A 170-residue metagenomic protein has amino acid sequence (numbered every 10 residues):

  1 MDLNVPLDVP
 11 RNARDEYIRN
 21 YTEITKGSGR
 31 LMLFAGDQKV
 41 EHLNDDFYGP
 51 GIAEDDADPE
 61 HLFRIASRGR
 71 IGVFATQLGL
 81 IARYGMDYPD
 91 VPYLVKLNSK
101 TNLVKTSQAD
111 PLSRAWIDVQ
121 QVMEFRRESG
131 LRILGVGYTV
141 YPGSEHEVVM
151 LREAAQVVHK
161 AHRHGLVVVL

Functional and structural regions predicted by a protein language model:
M1-R11, G36, N44-I71: Basic, amphipathic N-terminal segments that precede the first structured/catalytic domain
M1-V40, M86-D90: N-terminal amphipathic alpha-helix/helix-capping segment at the start of soluble metabolic enzymes
A13-T22, Q156-R163, L170: Expand to "…catalyze enediolate/carbanion chemistry for C-C bond making/breaking, isomerization, decarboxylation
K39-L43, N102: Short, acidic Gly/Pro/Ser/Thr-rich loop/turn segments
D55-R163, V167: Active-site beta->alpha loop and helix N-cap motifs at the rims of alpha/beta catalytic domains
